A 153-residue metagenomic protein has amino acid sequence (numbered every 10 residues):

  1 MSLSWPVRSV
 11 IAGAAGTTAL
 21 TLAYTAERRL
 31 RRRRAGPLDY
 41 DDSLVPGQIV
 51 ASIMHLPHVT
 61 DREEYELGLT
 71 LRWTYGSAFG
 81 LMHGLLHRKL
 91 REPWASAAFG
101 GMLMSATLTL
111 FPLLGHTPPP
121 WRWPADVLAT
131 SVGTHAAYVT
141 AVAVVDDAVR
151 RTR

Functional and structural regions predicted by a protein language model:
M1-R153: Short amphipathic, positively biased membrane-proximal segments that drive organelle/inner-membrane targeting
